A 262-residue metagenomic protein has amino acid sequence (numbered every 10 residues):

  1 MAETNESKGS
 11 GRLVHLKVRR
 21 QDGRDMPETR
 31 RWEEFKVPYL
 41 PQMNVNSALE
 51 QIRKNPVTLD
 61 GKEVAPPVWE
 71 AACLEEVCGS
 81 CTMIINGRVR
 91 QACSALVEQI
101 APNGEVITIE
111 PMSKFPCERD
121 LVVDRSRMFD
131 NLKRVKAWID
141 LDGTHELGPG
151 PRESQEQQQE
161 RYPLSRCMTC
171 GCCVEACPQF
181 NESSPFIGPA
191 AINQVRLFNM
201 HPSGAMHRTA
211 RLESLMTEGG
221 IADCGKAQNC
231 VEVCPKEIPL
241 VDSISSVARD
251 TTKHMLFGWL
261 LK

Functional and structural regions predicted by a protein language model:
G9-L16: Short structural boundary motif marking the start of a folded domain
H15, W32, N55-V57: Beta-strand-dominated extracellular/periplasmic modules and repeats in secreted or surface-exposed proteins
V18-R24: Short polar catalytic/cofactor-binding loops
R30-N44: Short, contiguous acidic and Ser/Thr-rich linear segments
M43-A65, L96, E105-K262: Ferredoxin-type iron-sulfur electron-transfer modules in oxidoreductases and energy-metabolism complexes
P67-S80: Short, structured protein-protein interaction patches enriched in aromatics and acidic/basic residues, typified by
I85-P102, V106-I109: Glycine-rich phosphate/adenylate-binding loop and adjacent beta-alpha elements of nucleotide- or dinucleotide-binding
